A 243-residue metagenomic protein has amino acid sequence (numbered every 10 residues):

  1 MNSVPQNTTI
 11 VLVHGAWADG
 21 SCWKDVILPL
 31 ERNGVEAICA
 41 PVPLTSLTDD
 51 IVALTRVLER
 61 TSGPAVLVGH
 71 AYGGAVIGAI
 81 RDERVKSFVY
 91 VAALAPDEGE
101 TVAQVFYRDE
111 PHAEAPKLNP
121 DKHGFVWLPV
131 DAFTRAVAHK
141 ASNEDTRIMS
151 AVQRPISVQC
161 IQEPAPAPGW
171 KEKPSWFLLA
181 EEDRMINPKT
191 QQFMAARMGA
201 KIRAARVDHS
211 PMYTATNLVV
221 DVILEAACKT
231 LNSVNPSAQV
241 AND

Functional and structural regions predicted by a protein language model:
P5-T48, A65-V66: Conserved HGGG/HGGXW glycine-rich cap/lid loop of the alpha/beta-hydrolase fold
T8, W170-S175, R197-A200: Short, proline-enriched alpha-helix->beta-strand connector loops that line the catalytic pocket of alpha/beta-hydrolase
T48-A65: Conserved acidic catalytic loop of the alpha/beta-hydrolase fold
V68-G73, I77: Gly/Ala-rich beta-loop-alpha elbow adjacent to hydrolase catalytic centers
R84-V130, S157-C160, P164, M194 (+1 more regions): Flexible "cap/lid" loop of the alpha/beta hydrolase fold
I148-G169, E181: Active-site nucleophile elbow and catalytic-triad environment of alpha/beta-hydrolase enzymes
F177-L179: Short beta-strand/loop motif that positions the catalytic acidic residue of the alpha/beta-hydrolase fold
E181-Y213, L218, E225-A226: Conserved loop-alpha-helix segment in the C-terminal half of the alpha/beta-hydrolase fold that carries the catalytic
